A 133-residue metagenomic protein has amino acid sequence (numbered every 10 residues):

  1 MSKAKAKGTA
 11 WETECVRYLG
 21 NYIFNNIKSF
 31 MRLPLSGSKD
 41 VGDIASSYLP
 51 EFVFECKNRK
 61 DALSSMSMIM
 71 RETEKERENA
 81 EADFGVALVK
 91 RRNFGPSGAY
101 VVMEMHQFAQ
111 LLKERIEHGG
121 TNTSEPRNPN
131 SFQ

Functional and structural regions predicted by a protein language model:
M1-Q133: Catalytic phosphate/metal-binding cores of nucleic-acid and nucleotide-processing enzymes, i.e., regions that mediate
